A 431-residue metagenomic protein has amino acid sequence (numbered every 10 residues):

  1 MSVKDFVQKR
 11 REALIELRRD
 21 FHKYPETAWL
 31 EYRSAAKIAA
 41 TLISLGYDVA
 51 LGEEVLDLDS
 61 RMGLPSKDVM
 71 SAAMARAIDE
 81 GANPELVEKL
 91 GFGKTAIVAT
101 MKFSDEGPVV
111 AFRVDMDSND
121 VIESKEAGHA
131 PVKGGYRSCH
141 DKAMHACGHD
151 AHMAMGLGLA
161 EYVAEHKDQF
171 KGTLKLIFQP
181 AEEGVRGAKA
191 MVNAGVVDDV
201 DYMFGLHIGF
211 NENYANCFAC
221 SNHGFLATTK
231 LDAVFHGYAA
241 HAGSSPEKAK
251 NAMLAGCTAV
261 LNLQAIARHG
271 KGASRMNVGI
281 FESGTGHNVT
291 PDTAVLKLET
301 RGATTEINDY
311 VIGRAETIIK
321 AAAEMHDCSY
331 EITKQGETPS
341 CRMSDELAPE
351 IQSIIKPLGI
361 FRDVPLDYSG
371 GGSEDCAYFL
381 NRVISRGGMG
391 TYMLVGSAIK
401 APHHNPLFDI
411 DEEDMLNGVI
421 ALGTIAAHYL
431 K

Functional and structural regions predicted by a protein language model:
S2-H145, G158, Q169-F170: Acidic/His- and Gly-rich active-site-bordering loop/insert found across diverse amide/peptide-bond hydrolases
F21, L42, F112, H149 (+9 more regions): Divalent metal-coordination and catalytic microenvironments
S44, M253-K431: Metal-dependent amide/peptide-bond hydrolase catalytic core, centered on the "pita-bread" metallohydrolase fold
G63, I97, N119-V121, A127-M144 (+3 more regions): Histidine/acidic-residue-rich, glycine-tolerant segments that coordinate divalent metal ions
L86-G91, E182, S221-F225, D367-G371: Short Gly/Pro-enriched turn/cap motifs at secondary-structure boundaries
V109-F112, A227-V234, D292, M389-V395: Short coil-to-beta-strand
